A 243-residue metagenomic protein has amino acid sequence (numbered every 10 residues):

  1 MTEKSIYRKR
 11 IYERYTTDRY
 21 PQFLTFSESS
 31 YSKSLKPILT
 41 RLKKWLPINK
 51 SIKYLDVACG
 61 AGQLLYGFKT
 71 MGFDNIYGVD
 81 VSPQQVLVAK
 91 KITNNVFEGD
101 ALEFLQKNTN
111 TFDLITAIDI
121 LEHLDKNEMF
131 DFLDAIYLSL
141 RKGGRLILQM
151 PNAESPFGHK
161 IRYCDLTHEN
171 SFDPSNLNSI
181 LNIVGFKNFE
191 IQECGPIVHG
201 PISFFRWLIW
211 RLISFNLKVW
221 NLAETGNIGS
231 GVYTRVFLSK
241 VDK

Functional and structural regions predicted by a protein language model:
M1-N110, L114-I118, E128-D134, E193-G195 (+2 more regions): Conserved N-terminal segment of class I S-adenosyl-L-methionine
D119-H123: Short catalytic micro-motifs in class I SAM-dependent methyltransferases
L124, E154-P156, G195-V198: Feature marks short, surface-exposed loop/turn motifs that line or immediately flank catalytic pockets and channel
L140-L146: Short glycine-dipeptide loop
I147, Q192-K243: A C-terminal cap/extension of S-adenosyl-L-methionine-dependent methyltransferases that defines the acceptor-substrate
L148-H168: Short, glycine-/aromatic-enriched active-site segment of Class I SAM-dependent methyltransferases
E169-V184: Short alpha-helix
